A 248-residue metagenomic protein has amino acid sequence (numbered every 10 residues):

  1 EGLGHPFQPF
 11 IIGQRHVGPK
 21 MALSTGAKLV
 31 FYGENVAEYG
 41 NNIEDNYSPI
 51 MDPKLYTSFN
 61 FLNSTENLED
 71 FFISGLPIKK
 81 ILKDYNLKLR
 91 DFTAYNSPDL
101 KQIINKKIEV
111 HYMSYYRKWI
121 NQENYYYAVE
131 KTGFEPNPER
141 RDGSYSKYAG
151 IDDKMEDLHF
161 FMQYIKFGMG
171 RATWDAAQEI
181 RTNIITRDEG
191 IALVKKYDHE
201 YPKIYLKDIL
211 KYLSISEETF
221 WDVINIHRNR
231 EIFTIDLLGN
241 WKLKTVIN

Functional and structural regions predicted by a protein language model:
E1-N248: Nucleotide-activated chemistry modules centered on ATP-dependent adenylation/adenylyltransferase
